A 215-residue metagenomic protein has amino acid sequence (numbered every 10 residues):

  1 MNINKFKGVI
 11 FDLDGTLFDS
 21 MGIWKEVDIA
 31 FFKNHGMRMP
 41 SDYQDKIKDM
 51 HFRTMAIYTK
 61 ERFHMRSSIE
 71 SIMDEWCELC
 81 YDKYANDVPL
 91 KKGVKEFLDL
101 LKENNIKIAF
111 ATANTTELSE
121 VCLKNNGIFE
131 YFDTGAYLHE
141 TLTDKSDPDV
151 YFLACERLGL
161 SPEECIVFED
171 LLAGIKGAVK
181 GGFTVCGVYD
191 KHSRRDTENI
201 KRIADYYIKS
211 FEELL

Functional and structural regions predicted by a protein language model:
M1-D45, K180: Active-site neighborhood of HAD-like aspartate-dependent phosphohydrolases
M1-K7, D99-K102, T115-T116, E120-L215: Asp-based, Mg2+/Mn2+-dependent phosphohydrolase catalytic module
K5, D82-F110, T116, E120: Short, acidic loop-to-helix structural element flanking the phosphoryl-transfer center in phosphate-processing enzymes
K25, I29, F52-I57, M73 (+3 more regions): An amphipathic alpha-helix signature
F31-F32, H51-R66, C122, A154-C155: Helix-loop "lid/cap" segments that line or gate small-molecule binding pockets
N34-R38, F63-S67, N104, G127-Y131 (+1 more regions): Short helix-capping segments at alpha-helix termini
R38-M39, Y58-E96: Metal-dependent phosphoesterase signature
I47-H51, W76, P89-G93, N114 (+3 more regions): Short beta->alpha linker loops
